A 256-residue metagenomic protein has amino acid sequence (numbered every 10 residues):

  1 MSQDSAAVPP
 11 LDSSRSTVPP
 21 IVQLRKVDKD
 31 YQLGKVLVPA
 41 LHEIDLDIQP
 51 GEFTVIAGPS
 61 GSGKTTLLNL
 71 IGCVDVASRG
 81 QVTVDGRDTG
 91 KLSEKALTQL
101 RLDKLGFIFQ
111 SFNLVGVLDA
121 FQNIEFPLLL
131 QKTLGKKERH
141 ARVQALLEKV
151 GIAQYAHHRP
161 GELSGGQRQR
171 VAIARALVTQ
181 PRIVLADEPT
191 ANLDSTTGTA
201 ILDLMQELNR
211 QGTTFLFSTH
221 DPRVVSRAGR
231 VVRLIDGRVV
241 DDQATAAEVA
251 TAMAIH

Functional and structural regions predicted by a protein language model:
M1-D30, D241-H256: ABC-family P-loop ATPase nucleotide-binding domain
P19-A228, L234: ABC family nucleotide-binding domain
V231-A244: H-loop (His-switch) and adjacent beta-strand-loop-beta switch element of ABC-type ATPase nucleotide-binding domains
